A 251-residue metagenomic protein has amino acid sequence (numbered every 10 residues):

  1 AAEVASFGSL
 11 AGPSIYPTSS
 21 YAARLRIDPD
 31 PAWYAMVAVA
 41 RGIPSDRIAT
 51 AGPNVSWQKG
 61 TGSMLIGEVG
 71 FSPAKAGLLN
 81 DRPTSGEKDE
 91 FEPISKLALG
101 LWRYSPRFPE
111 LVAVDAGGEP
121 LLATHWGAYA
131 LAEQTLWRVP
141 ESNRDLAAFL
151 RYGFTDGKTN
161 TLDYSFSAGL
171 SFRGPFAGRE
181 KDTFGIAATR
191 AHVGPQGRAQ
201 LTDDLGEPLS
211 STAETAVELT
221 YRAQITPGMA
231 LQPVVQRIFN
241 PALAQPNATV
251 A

Functional and structural regions predicted by a protein language model:
A1-L65, Q200-S210: Surface-exposed coil loops of outer-membrane beta-barrel proteins
P17-Y21, T61-L65, T124-A128, L162-F166 (+2 more regions): Residues that define the transmembrane beta-barrel architecture of outer-membrane proteins
A23-I27, G67-P73, A130-Q134, A168-F172 (+3 more regions): Residues on the lipid-exposed face of transmembrane beta-strands in outer-membrane beta-barrel proteins
A32, A74-K96, W137-L146, G174-T183 (+1 more regions): Short loop/turn motifs that connect adjacent beta-strands in outer-membrane beta-barrel proteins
A35-R41, L97-R103, L146-F154, A168 (+2 more regions): Transmembrane beta-barrel strands of outer-membrane/channel proteins
I43-L131, V139: Surface-exposed beta-loop-beta
R47-P53, F108-A116, T159-Y164, Q196-D203 (+1 more regions): Outer-membrane beta-barrel translocator domains and adjoining extracellular loop/strand segments of Gram-negative
V217-A251: Predominantly the C-terminal beta-signal and adjacent terminal strand-loop region of outer-membrane beta-barrel
